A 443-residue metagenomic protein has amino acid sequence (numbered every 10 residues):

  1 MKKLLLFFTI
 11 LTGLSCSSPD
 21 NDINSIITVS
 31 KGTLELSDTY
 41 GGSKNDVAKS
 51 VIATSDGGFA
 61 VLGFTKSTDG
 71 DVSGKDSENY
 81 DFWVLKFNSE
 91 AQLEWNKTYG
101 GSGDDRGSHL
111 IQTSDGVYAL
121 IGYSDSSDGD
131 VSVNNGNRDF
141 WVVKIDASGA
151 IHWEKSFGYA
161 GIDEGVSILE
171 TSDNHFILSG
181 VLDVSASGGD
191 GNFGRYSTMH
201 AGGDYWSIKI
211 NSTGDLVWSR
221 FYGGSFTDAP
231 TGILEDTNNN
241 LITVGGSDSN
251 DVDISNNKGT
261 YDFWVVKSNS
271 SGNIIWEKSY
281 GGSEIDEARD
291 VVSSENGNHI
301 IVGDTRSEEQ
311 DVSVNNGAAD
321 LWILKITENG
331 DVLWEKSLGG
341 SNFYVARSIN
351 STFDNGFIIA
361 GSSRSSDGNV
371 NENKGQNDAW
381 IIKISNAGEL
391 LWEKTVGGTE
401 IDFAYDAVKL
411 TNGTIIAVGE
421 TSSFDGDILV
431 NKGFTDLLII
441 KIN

Functional and structural regions predicted by a protein language model:
L4-G13: Sec-dependent N-terminal signal peptides
S17-N443: A sequence-level/structural motif corresponding to short, flexible coil/turn segments enriched in small polar residues
